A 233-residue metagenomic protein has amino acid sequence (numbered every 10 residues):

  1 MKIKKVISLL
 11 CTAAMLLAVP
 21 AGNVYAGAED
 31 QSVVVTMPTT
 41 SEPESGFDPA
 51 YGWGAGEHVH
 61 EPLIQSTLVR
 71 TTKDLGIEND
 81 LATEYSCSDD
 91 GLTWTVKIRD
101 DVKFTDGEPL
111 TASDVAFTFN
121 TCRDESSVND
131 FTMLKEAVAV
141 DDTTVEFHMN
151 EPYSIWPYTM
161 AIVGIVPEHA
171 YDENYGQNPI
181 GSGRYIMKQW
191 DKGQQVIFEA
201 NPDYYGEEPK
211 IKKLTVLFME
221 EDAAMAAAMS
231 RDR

Functional and structural regions predicted by a protein language model:
C11-A18: Bacterial N-terminal signal peptides
V19-D30: Sec-dependent signal peptide cleavage junction
Q31-S41, T93-V96, V115-T118, V145-F147 (+3 more regions): Short, well-ordered beta-strand elements
M37-C87, I180: N-terminal lobe/hinge region of extracytoplasmic solute-binding protein
T72-K73, M160-T215, E221-A224: Gly/Pro-rich hinge or "lid" segments in bacterial periplasmic/extracellular proteins
T83-E125, E146: Aromatic- and charge-enriched surface segment that lines or borders ligand/interaction sites
S86, D90, N129-H169, Q189-D191: Surface-exposed binding/hinge segments that line and control ligand-binding clefts or catalytic entry sites
G107-P109, A223-R233: Short helices/loops that flank or line small-molecule/ion binding pockets
